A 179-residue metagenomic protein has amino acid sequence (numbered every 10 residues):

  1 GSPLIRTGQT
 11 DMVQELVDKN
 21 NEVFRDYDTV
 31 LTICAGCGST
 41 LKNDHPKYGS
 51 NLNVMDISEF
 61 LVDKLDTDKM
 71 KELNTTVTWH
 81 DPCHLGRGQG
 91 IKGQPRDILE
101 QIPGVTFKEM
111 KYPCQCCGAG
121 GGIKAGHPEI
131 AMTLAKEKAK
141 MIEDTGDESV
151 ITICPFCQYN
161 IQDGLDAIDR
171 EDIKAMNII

Functional and structural regions predicted by a protein language model:
G1-I179: Iron-sulfur cluster-binding electron-transfer modules in prokaryotic oxidoreductases
